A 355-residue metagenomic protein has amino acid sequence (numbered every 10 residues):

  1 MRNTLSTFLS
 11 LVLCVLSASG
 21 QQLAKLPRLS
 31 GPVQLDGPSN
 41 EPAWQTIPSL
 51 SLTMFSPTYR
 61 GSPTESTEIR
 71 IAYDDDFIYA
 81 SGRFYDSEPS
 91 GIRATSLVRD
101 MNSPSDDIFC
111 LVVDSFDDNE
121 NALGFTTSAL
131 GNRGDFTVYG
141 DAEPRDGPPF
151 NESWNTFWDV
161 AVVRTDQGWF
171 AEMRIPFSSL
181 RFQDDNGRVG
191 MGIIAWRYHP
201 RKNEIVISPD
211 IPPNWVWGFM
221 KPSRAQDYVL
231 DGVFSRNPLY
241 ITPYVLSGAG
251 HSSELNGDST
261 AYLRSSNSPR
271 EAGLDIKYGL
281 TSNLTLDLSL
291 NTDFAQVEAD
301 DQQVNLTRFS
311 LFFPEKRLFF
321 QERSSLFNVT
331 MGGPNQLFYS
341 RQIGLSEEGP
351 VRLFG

Functional and structural regions predicted by a protein language model:
M1-T4: Positively charged n-region of N-terminal signal peptides that target proteins for export
S6-V15: Bacterial N-terminal signal peptides
G20-G355: Structural preference for beta-rich elements and adjacent junctions enriched in aromatics
